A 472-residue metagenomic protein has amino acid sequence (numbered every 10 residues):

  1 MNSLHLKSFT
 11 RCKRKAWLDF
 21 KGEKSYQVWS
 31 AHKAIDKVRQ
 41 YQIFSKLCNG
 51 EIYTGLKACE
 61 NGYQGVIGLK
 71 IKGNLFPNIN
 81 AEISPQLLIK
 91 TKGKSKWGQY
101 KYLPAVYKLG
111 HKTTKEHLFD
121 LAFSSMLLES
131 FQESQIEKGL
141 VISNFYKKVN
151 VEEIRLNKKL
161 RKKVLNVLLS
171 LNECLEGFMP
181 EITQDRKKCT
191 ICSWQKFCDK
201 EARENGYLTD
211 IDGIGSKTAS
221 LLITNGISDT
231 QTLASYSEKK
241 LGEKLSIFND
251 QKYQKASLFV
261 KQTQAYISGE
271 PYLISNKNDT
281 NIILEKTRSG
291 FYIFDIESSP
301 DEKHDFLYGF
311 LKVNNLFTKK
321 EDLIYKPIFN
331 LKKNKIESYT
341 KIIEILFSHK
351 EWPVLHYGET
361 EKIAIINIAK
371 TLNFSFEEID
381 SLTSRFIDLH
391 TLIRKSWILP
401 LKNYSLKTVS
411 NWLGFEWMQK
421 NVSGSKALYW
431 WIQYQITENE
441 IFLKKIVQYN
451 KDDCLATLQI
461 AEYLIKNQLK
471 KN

Functional and structural regions predicted by a protein language model:
M1-W97: Metal-dependent nuclease catalytic cores that hydrolyze phosphodiester bonds in DNA/RNA, characterized by
L18-F20, A219-N225, Q459-A461: Short hydrophobic alpha-helical segments that form membrane-spanning helices or hydrophobic packing faces of helical
Q64-L75, E82-Q86, T91-G93, G98-Y146 (+2 more regions): Conserved DEDDh/DEDDy metal-dependent 3′-5′ exonuclease domain
Y107, I293-I296, L389, C454: Generic detector of well-ordered alpha-helical packing
N144, E152-N205, V409-N472: Acidic, Mg2+-coordinating catalytic module of metal-dependent nucleases/exonucleases that use a two-metal-ion mechanism
C198-D212, S216-L316, E321-L331: C-terminal extensions
D295-S298, K312, H356-E359, A369 (+2 more regions): Active-site proximal loops enriched in glycine and acidic residues that flank catalytic Cys/His/Asp and coordinate
